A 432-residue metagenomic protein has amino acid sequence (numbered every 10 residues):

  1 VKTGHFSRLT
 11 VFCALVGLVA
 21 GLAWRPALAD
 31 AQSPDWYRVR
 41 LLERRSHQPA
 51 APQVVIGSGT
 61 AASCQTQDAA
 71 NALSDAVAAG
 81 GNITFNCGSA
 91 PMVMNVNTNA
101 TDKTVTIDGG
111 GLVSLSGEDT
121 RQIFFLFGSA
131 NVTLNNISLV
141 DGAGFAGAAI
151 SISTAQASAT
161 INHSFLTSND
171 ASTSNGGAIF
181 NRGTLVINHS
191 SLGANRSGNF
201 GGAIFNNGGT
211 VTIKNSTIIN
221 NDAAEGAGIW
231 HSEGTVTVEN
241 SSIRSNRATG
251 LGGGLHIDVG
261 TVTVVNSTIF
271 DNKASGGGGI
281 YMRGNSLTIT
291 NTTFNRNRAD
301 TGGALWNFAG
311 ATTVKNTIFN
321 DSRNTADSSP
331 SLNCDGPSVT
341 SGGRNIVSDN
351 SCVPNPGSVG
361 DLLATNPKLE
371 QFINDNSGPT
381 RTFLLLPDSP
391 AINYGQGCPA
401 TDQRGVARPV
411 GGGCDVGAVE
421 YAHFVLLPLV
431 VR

Functional and structural regions predicted by a protein language model:
V1-F6: N-terminal secretory signal peptides that target proteins for export/translocation
T10-A23: Bacterial N-terminal signal peptides
A27-N71, Q371-D375, R432: Right-handed parallel beta-helix/beta-solenoid
D30-R45, T380-T382, L386-R432: Surface beta-loop-beta hairpin patches that serve as ligand-binding interfaces in beta-rich domains
P52-N95, K103-V105: N-terminal segments that cap or nucleate solenoid repeat domains
S74, A78, M92-D108, S114-A159 (+8 more regions): Extracellular beta-strand-rich solenoid/capping regions of secreted or surface-exposed proteins that bind or remodel
G81, C87-P91, G111-V113, A143-G144 (+5 more regions): Acidic glycine-/aspartate-rich tracts in secreted/extracellular proteins
T160, G183-L192, N206-I218, W230-L384: Predominantly extracellular beta-rich ligand-binding scaffolds that present long acidic/polar faces for carbohydrate
